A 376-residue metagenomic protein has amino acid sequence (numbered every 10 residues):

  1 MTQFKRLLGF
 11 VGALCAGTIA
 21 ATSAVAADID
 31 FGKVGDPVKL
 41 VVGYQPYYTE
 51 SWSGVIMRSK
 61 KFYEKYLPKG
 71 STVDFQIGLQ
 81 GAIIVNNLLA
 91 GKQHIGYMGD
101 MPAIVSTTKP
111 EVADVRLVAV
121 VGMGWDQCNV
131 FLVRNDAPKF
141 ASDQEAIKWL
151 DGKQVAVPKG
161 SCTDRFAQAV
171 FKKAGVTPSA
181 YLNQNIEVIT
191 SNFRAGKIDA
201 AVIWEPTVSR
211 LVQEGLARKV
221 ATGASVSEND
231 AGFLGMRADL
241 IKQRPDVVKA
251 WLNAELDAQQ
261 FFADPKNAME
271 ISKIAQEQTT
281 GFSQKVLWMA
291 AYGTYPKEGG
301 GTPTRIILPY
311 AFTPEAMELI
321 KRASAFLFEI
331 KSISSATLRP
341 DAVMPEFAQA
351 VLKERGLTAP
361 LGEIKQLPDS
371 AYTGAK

Functional and structural regions predicted by a protein language model:
M1-K39, L357-K376: Short, low-complexity disordered leader/linker segments with a strong preference for bacterial N-terminal type II
A27-Q184, N192, D199-E205, E228 (+1 more regions): Short, glycine-/small- and polar/acidic-enriched structural segments that line small-molecule recognition paths
Y47-S51, G152-V157, K197-I198, R237-I241 (+2 more regions): Second-shell loop/turn segments in exported
Y66-L67, K92, Y97-D100, T107-P110 (+6 more regions): Sec/Tat-exported extracytoplasmic proteins
P138-I147, A291-L308, G356-A375: Charged, glycine/proline-rich intrinsically disordered loops and linkers
D164, Y181-L182, E187-K285: Pocket-lining segment of extracytoplasmic ligand-binding domains
Q243-S335: Secondary-structure end/capping motifs
I320-K376: Conserved C-terminal helix/tail region of periplasmic/extracytoplasmic solute-binding proteins
